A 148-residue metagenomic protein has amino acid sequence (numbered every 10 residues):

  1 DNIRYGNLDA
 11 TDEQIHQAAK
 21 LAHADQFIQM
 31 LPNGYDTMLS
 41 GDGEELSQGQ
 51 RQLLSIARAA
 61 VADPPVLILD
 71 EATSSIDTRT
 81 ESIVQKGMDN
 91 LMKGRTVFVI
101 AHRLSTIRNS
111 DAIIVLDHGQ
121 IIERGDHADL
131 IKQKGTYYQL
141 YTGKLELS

Functional and structural regions predicted by a protein language model:
D1-G41, Q85, G94: ABC ATPase nucleotide-binding domain helical subdomain, centered on the C-loop/LSGGQ "ABC signature"
L21, I28-G34, K86, R108-S148: C-terminal portion of ABC ATPase nucleotide-binding domains
I56, I100: Hydrophobic anchor residue at the start of the ABC signature
V61-P65, G94: A short, proline-enriched helix->beta-strand linker immediately N-terminal to the Walker B motif in ABC-type P-loop
L67-D70: Catalytic Walker B motif of ABC-type/P-loop ATPase nucleotide-binding domains
T78-R79: Helix N-cap at the start of a conserved alpha-helix in ABC-type nucleotide-binding domains
N90-V99, I107: Conserved catalytic loops of ABC-family nucleotide-binding domains
